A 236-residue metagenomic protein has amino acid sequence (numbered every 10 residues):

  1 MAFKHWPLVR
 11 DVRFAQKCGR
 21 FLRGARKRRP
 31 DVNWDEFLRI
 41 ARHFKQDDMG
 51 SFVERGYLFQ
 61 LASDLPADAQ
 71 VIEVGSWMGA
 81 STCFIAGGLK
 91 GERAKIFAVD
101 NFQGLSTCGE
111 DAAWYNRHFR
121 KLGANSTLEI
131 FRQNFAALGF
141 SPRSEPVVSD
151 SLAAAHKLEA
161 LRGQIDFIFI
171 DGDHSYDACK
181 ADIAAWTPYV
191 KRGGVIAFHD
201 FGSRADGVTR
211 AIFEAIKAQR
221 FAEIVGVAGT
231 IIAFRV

Functional and structural regions predicted by a protein language model:
M1-K45: Membrane-proximal basic amphipathic "stem/tether" segments
W34-M49, R55-V236: S-adenosylmethionine/decaboxylated-SAM
